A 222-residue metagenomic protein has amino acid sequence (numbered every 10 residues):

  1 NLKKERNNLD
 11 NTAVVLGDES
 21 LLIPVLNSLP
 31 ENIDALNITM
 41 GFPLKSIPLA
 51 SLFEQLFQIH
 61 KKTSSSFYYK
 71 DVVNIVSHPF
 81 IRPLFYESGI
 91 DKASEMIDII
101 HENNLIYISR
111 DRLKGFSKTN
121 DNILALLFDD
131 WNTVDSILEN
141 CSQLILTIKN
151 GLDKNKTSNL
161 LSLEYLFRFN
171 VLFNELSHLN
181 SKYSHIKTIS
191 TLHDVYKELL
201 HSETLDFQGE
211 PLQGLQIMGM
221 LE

Functional and structural regions predicted by a protein language model:
N1-E222: Polyanion-engaging groove/track-forming segments
